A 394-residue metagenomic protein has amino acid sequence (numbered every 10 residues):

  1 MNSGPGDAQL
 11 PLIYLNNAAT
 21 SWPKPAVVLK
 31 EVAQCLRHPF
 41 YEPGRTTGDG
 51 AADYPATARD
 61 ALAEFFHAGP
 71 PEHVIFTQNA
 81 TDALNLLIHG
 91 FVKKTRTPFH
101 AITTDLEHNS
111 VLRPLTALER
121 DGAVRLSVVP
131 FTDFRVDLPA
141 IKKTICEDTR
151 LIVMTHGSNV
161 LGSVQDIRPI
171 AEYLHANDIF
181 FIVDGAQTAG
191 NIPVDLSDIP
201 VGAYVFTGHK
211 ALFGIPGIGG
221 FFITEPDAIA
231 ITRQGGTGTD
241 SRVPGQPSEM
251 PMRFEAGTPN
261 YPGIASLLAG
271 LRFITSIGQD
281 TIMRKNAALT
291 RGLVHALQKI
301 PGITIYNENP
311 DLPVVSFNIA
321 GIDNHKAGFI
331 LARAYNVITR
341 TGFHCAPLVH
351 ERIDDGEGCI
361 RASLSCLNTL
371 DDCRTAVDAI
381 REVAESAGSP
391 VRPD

Functional and structural regions predicted by a protein language model:
M1-D394: Pyridoxal 5′-phosphate
